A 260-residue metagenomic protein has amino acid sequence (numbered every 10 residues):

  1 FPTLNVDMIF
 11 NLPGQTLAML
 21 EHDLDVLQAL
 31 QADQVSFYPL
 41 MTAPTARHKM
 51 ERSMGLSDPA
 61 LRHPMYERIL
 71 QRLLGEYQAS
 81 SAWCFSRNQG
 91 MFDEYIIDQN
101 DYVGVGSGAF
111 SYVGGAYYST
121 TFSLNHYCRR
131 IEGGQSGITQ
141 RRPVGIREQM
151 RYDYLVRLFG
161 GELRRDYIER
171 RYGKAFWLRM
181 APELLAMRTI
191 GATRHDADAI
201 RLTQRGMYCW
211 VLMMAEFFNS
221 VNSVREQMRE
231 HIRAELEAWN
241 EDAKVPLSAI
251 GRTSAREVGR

Functional and structural regions predicted by a protein language model:
F1-K174, I232-L236: C-terminal scaffold of the Radical SAM
D33, D198-A199: Beta-strand-connecting loop/turn residues
S81, R188-D198: A short, conserved structural fragment
R165-Y167, L178-M180, H195: Extended hydrophobic-aromatic, low-complexity segments
G173-R188: Short amphipathic alpha-helical interaction segments
I200-M207: Basic, amphipathic "hinge/linker" alpha-helix immediately C-terminal to the N-terminal HTH DNA-binding motif
M207-G259: Short, amphipathic alpha-helical interaction segments positioned at domain boundaries
